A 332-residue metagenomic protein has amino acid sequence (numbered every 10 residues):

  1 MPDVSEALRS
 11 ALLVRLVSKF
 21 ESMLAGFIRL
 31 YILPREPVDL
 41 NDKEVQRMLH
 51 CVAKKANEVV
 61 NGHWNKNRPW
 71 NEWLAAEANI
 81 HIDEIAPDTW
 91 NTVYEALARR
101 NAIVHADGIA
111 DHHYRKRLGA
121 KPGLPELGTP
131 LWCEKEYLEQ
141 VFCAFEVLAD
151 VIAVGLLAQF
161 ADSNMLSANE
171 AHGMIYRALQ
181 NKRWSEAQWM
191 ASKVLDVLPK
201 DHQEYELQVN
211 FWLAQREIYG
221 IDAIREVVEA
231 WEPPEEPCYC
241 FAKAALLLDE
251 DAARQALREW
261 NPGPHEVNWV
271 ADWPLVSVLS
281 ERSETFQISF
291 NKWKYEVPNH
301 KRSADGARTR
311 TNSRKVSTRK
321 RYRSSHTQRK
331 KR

Functional and structural regions predicted by a protein language model:
M1-K43, L179-W184, Q188, L195-E206 (+4 more regions): Amphipathic alpha-helical interface segments
M1-R99, H105-H112, K116-R117, G123: Helix-loop junctions and short alpha-helical segments
V93, L97-R99, G119-S163: Amphipathic, Lys/Arg-enriched alpha-helical patches that create a basic surface for binding polyanionic ligands
S163-G173, P199-V209, A230-Y239, P264-A271: Generic helix N-cap/helix-start motif at coil->alpha-helix transitions
S163-K193: Alpha-helical segment of the N-proximal tetratricopeptide repeat
S185-L195, G220-P233, D249-G263, S283-Y295: Alpha-helical repeat scaffolds
E204-I218, A242-L248, E266-S289, G306-R308: TPR/TPR-like alpha-solenoid helical repeat scaffolds
W269-R332: Terminal, low-structured helical/coil segments at or just beyond the last alpha-helical repeat
